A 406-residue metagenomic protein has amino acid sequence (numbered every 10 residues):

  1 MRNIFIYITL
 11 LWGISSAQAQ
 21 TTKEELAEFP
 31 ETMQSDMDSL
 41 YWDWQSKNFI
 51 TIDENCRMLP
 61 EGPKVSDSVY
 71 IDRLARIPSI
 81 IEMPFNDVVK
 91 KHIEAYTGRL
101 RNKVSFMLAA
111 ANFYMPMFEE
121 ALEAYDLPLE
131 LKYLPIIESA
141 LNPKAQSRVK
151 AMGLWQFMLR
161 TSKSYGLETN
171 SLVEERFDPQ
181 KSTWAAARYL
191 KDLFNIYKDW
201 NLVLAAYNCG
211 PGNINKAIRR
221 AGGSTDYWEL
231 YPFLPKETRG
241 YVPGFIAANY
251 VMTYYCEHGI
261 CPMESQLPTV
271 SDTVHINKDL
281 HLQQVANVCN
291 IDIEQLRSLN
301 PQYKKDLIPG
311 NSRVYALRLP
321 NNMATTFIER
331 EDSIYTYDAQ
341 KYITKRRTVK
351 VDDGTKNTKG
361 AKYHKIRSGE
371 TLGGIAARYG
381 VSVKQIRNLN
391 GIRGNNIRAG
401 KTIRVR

Functional and structural regions predicted by a protein language model:
M1-E25: Bacterial Sec-dependent N-terminal signal peptides
Q18-Y125: An acidic, Gly/Ser/Thr/Pro-rich helix-cap/linker signature
E94-L108, F118-E120, A124, L141-A151 (+7 more regions): Second-shell loop/turn segments in exported
L127-K144, V203-G210, R297-N300, I386-N390 (+1 more regions): Short, functionally critical alpha-helical segments immediately adjacent to catalytic or ligand/cofactor-binding
A140-R148, K163-Y165, L193-I196, P211-T225 (+2 more regions): Secretory-pathway/luminal and periplasmic proteins that interact with or process carbohydrate-rich
V149-N170, T183-A185, L190, I214-A217 (+1 more regions): Substrate-binding/active-site groove segments that recognize and process beta-1,4-linked N-acetyl-hexosamine
L234, L299-I334, K362-K365, V381-R406: Extracellular LysM carbohydrate-binding repeats and other cell-envelope/extracellular binding modules
M263-I293, V349-K384, R393-V405: Primarily a LysM-type cell-wall glycan-binding module
